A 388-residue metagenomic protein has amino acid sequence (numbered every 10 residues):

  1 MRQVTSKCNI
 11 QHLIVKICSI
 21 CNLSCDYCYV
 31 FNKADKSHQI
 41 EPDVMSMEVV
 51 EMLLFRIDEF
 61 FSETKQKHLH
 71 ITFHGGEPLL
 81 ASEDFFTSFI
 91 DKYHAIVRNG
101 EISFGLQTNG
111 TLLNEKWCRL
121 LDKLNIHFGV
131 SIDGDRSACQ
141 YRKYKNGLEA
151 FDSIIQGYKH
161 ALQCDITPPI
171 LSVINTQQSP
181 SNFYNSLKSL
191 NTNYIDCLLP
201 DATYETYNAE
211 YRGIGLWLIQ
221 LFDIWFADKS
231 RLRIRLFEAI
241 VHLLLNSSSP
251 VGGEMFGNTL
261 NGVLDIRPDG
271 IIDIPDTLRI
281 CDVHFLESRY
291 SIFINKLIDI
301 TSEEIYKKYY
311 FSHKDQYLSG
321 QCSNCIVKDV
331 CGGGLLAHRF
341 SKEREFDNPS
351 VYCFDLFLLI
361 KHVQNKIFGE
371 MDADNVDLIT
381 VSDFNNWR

Functional and structural regions predicted by a protein language model:
R2, I271, I280-V283, K314-R388: Radical SAM enzyme core and accessory elements
K7-E48: Canonical Radical SAM [4Fe-4S] cluster-binding loop centered on the CxxxCxxC motif and its immediate flanking residues
K16-S24, E77, C322-N324, K328-D329: Cysteine-centered iron-sulfur cluster-binding motifs in ferredoxin-type domains/subunits of redox enzymes
I40-V44, Y141-L148, K342: Short glycine-enriched, charge-decorated loop/helix-capping segments at active-site entrances that position
V50-T72, A81-D201, T206-Y207: Radical SAM/AdoMet-radical enzyme domain recognition
I214-N246, T277-N324: C-terminal accessory region of radical SAM enzymes
L244-M255: Short, basic/aromatic recognition patches
F256-L260: Short, small/polar residue-rich loop motifs at catalytic or cofactor-binding pockets
